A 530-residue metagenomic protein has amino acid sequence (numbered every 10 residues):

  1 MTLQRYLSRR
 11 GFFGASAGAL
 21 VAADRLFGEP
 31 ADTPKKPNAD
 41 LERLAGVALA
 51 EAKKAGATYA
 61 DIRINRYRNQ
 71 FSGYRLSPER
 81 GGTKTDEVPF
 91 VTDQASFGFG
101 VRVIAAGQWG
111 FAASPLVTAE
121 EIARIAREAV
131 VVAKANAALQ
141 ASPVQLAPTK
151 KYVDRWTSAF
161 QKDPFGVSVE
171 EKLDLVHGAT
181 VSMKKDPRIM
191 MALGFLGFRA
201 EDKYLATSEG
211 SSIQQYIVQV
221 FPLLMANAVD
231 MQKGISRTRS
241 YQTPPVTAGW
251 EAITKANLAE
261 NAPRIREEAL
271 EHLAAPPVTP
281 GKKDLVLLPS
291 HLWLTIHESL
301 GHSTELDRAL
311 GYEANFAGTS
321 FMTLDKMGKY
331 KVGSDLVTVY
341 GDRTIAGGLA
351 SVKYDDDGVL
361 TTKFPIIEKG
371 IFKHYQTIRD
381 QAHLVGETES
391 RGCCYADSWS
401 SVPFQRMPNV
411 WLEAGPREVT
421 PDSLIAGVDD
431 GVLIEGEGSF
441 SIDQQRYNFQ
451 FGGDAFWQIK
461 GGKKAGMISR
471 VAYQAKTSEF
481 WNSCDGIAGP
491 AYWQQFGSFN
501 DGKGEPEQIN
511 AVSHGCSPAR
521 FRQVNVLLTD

Functional and structural regions predicted by a protein language model:
T2-D530: N-terminal small-residue-enriched
